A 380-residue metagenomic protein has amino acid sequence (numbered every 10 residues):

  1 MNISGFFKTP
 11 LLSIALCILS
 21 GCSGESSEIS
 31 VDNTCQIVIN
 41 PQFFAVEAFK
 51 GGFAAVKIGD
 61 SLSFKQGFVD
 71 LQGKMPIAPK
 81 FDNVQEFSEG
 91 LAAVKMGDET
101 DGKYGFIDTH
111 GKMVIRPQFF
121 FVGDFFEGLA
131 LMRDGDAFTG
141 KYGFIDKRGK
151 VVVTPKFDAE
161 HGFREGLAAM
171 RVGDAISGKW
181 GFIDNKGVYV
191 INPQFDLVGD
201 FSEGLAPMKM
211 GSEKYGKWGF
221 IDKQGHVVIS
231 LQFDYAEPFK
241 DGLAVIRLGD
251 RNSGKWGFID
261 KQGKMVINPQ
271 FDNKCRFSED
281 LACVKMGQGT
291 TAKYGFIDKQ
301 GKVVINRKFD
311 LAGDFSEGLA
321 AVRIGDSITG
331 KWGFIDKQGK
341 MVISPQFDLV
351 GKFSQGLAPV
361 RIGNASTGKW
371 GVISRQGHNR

Functional and structural regions predicted by a protein language model:
M1-L11: Bacterial N-terminal signal peptides that target proteins for export
I18-G21: C-terminal motif of bacterial Sec signal peptides marking the signal peptidase cleavage site
E25-R380: Residue-level detector of conserved, function-critical positions
